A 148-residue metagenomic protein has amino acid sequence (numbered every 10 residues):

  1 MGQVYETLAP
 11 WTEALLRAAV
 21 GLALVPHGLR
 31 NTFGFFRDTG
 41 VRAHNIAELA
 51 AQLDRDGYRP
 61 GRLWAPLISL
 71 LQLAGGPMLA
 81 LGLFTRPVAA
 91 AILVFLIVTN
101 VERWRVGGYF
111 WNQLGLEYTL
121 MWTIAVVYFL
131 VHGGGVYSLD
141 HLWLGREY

Functional and structural regions predicted by a protein language model:
M1-H44, E48-R55, R59-L70, A74 (+1 more regions): Extended, low-polarity transmembrane helix blocks
